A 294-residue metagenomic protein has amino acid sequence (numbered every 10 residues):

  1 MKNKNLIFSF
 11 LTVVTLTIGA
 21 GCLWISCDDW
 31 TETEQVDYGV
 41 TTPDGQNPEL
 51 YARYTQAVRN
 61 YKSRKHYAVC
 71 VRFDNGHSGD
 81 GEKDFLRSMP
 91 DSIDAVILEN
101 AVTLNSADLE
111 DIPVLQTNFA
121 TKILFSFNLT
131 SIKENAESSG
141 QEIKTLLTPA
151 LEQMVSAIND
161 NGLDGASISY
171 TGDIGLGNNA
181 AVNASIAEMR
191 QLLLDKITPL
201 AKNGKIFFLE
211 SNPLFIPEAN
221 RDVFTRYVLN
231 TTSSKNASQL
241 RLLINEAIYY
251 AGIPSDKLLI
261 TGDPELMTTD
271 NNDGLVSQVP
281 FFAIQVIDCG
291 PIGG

Functional and structural regions predicted by a protein language model:
M1-I7, L16-R64: Bacterial Sec-dependent N-terminal signal peptides
G21-L23, I206, P264, I292: Compositionally biased, intrinsically disordered low-complexity regions
K65-E82, R87-N245, I253-D270: Chitinase-like catalytic core of GlcNAc-active glycosidases
D256-G294: Substrate-binding cleft of secreted/luminal carbohydrate-active enzymes
